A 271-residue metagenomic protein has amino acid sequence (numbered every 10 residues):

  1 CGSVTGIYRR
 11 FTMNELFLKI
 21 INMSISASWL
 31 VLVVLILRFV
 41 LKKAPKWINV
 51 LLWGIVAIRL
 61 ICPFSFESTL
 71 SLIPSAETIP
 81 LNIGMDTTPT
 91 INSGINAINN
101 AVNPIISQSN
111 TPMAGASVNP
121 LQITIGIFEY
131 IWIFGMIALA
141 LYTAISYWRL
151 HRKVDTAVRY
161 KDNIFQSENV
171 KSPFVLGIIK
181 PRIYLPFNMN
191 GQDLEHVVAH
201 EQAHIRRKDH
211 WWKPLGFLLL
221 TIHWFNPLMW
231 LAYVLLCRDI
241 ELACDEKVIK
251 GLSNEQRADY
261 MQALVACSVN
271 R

Functional and structural regions predicted by a protein language model:
C1-L141, I145: Hydrophobic membrane-embedded segments
P45, V154, V158, F187 (+1 more regions): Active-site metal-coordination segments of metallo-dependent hydrolases
I55-L60, T156-P173, L242, E246-K250: Membrane-cytosol interface motif
E129, I133-F174: Auxiliary, metal-adjacent structural segments of Zn-dependent hydrolase domains
N169-D193: Active-site scaffold of zinc-dependent metalloenzymes
E195-D209, G216, C244-D245: Active-site recognition of the HExxH zinc-binding catalytic motif
R206-R207, L231-R271: Short helix/loop segments within enzyme catalytic domains that coordinate or immediately flank catalytic cofactors
R207-C237: A Zn2+-metalloprotease active-site environment signal
